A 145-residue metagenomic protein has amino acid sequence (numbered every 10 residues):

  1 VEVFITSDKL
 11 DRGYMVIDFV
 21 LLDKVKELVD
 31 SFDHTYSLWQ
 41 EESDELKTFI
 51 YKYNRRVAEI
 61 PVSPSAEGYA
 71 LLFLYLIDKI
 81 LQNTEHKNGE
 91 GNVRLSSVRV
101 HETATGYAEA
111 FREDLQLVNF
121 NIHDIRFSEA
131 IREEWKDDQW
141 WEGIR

Functional and structural regions predicted by a protein language model:
V1-R145: Charge-rich, low-complexity N-terminal segments
